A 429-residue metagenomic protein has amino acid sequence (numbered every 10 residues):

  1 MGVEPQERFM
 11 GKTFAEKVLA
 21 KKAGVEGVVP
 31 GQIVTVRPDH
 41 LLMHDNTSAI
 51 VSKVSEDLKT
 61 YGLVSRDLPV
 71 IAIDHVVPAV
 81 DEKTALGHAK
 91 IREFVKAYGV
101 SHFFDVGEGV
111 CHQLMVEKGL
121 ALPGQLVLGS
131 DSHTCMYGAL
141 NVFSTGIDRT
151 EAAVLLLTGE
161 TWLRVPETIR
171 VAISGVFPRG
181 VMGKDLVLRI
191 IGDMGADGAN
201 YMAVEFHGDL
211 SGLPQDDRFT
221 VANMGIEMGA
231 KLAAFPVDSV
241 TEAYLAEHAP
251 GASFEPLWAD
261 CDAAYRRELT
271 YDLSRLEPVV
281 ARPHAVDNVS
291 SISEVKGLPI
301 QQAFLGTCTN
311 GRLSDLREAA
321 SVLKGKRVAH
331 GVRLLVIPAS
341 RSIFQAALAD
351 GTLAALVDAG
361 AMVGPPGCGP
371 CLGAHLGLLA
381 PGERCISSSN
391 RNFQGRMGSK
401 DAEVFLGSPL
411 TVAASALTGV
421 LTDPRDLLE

Functional and structural regions predicted by a protein language model:
P5-E429: Fe-S-dependent hydro-lyases/dehydratases of central metabolism
